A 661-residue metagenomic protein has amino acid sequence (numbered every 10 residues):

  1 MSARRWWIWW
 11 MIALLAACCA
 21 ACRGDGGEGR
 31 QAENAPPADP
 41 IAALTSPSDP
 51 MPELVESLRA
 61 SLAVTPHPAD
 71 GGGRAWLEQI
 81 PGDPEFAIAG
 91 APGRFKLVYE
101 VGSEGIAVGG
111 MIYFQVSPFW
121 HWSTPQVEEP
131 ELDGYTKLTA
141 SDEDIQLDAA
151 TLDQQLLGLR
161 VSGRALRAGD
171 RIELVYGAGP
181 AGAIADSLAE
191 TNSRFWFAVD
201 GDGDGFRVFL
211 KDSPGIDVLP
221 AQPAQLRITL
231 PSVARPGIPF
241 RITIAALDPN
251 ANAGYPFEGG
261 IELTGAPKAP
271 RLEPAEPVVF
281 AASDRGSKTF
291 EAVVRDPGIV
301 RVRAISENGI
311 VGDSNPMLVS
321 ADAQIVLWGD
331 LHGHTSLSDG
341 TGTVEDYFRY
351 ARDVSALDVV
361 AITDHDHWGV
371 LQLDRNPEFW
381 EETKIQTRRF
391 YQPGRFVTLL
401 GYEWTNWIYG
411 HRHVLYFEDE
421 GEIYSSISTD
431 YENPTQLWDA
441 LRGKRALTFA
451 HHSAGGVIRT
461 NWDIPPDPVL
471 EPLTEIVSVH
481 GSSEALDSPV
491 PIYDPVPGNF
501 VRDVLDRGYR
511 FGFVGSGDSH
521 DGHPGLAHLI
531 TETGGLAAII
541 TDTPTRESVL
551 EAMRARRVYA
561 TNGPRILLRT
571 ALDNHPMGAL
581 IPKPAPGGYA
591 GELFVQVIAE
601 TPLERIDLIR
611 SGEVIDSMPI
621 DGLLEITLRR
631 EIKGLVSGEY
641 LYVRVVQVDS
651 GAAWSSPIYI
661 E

Functional and structural regions predicted by a protein language model:
M1-W10: Bacterial N-terminal signal peptides that target proteins for export
A17-A21: C-terminal motif of bacterial Sec signal peptides marking the signal peptidase cleavage site
R23-R30: Bacterial lipoprotein signal-peptidase II cleavage site
E33-Q225: Ser/Thr/Pro/Gly-rich, low-complexity intrinsically disordered stalk/linker tracts of secreted and surface-exposed
P40-I41, P50-L54, K96, S123 (+3 more regions): Core sequence-specific DNA-binding domains of diverse transcription factors
I80-P81, R227-A234, A571-P576: Short, solvent-exposed loop/edge segments of extracellular or virion-exposed proteins
E85-P92, G105, S232-I238, I581-Y589: Short, solvent-exposed loop/linker segments at the N-terminal edge of repeated beta-sheet extracellular domains
P236-L272, P277-A281, S287-E661: Extended, charged catalytic domains and RNA/DNA-binding interfaces, predominantly in divalent-metal-using enzymes
